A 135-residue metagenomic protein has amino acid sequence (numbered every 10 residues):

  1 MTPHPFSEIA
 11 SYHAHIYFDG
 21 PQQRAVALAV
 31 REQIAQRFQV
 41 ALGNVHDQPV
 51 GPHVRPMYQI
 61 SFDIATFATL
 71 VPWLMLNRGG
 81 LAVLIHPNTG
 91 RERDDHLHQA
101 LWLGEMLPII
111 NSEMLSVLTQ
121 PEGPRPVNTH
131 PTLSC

Functional and structural regions predicted by a protein language model:
M1-C135: Long, contiguous binding/interaction regions
